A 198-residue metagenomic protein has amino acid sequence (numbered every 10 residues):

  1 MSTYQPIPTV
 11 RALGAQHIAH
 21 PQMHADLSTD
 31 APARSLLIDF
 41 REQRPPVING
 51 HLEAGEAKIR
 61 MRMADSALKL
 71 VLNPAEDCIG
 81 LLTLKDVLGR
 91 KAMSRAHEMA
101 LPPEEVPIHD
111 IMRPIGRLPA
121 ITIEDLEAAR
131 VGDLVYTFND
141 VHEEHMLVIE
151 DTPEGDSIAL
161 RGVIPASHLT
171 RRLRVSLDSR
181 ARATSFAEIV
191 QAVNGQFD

Functional and structural regions predicted by a protein language model:
M1-D198: Tandem CBS (Cystathionine beta-synthase) repeat/Bateman regulatory domains
